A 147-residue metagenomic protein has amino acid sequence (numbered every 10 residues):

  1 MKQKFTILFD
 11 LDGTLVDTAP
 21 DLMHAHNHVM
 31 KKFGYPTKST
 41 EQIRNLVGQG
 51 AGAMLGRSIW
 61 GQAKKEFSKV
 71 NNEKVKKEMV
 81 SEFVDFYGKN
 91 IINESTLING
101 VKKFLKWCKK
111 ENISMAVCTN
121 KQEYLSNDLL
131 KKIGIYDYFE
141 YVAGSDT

Functional and structural regions predicted by a protein language model:
M1-N45, G56-I59: Active-site neighborhood of HAD-like aspartate-dependent phosphohydrolases
D21, G50-A53, K103, Y124-L125: Short alpha-helical
H26, V101-L130, A143: Substrate-recognition element of Asp-dependent hydrolases with the DxDx(T/V) motif
F33, S58-K106, E111: Metal-dependent phosphoesterase signature
P36, I135-E140: Conserved H-loop
G50, T96-G100, K121: Short beta->alpha linker loops
D146-T147: Conserved helicase motor
